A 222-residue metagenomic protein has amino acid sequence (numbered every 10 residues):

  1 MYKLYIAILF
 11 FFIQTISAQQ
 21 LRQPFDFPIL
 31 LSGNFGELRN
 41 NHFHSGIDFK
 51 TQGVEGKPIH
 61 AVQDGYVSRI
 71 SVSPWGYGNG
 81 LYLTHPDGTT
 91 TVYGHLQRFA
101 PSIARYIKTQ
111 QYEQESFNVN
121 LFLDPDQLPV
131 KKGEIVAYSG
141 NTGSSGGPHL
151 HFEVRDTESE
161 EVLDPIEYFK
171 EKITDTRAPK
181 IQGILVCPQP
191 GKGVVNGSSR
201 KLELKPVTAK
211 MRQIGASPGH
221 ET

Functional and structural regions predicted by a protein language model:
Y2-I13: Sec-dependent N-terminal signal peptides
L9, A18, R155: Alpha-helical and His/Cys-centered functional microenvironments
S17-D87, Q97-F99, D124-D126, K131-K132 (+3 more regions): Surface-exposed, glycine-biased beta-strand/turn segments
T91-A104: Beta-strand/loop nucleic-acid-binding surfaces
S102-K132: Aromatic/His-enriched, Gly/Pro-containing loop or helix-boundary segments that lie immediately adjacent to catalytic
P148-V154: Histidine-centered catalytic micro-motifs
T157-S159: Short coil/turn motifs at secondary-structure junctions
